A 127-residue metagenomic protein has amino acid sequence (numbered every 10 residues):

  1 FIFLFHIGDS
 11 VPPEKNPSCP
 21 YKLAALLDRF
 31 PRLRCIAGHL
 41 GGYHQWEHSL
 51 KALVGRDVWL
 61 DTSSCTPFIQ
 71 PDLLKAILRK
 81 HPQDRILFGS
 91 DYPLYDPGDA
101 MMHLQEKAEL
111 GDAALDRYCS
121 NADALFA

Functional and structural regions predicted by a protein language model:
F1-P12, V54-V58, N121-L125: N-terminal/domain-start segments enriched in small and hydrophobic, helix-friendly residues, covering either
F1-S49: Divalent metal-binding pocket/active-site signature
F3-F5, C35-G38, V58-T62, I86-S90: Hydrophobic faces of well-ordered beta-strands that scaffold small-molecule active sites in alpha/beta enzyme cores
D9-V11, G41-G42, S64-T66, Y92-L94: Active-site-proximal loop/turn and secondary-structure-junction residues that shape catalytic pockets, frequently
E14-K22, Q45-L53, Q70-L78, D96-K107: Histidine/acidic-residue-rich catalytic or RNA/ligand-binding cores of hydrolases and nuclease-related proteins
R29-F30, L53-G55, L78-P82: Short, conserved loop/helix-junction motifs that constitute active-site signature segments in enzyme catalytic cores
L40-G41, L50-W59, S63-F68: Domain-core and long-helix interface of multi-subunit machines
K80-L87, L94-A127: Mid-to-C-terminal alpha-helical segments outside catalytic/metal-binding sites
